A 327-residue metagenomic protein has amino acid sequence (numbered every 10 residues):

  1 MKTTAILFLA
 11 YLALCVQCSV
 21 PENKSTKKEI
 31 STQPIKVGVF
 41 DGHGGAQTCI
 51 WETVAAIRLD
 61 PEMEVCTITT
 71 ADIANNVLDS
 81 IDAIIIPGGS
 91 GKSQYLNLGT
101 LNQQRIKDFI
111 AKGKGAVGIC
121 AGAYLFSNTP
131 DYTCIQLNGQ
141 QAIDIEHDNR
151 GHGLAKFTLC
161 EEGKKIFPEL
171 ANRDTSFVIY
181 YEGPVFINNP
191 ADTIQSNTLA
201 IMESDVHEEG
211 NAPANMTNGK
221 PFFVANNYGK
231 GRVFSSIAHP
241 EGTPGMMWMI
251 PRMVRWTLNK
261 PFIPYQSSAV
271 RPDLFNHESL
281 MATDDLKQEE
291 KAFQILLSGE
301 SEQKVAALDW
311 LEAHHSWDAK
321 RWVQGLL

Functional and structural regions predicted by a protein language model:
M1-A5: Positively charged n-region of N-terminal signal peptides that target proteins for export
I6-C15: Bacterial N-terminal signal peptides
T26-S80, F275-H277, Q294, E300-A313: Aromatic-Pro/Gly-enriched surface loop or interdomain linker that acts as a lid/target-recognition segment
I30-S31, I35, K107, C134 (+3 more regions): Extracellular ligand-binding/catalytic regions of CAZymes and related secreted enzymes and adhesion modules
A46-D131: Helical hinge/lid and interdomain linker segments adjacent to catalytic or ligand-binding clefts that mediate domain
S127-T175: Class I SAM-dependent methyltransferase SAM-binding "motif I" and its flanking Rossmann-like core
A155-G229, I237-P244: Catalytic beta-strand/loop cores that center a nucleophilic Ser/Cys/Thr and support acyl-enzyme chemistry
